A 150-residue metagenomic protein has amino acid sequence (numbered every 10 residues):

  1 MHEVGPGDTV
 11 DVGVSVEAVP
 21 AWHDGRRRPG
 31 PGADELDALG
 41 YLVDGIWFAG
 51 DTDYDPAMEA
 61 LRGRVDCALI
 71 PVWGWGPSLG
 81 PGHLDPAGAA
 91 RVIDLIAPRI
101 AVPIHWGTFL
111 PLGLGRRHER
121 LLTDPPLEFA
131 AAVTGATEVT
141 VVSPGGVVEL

Functional and structural regions predicted by a protein language model:
M1-D8, G76-S78, P86-L150: Binuclear metal-ion centers of metallo-dependent hydrolases, dominated by the metallo-beta-lactamase
E3-G63, P81, A131, S143-L150: Core dinuclear metal-dependent hydrolase active-site scaffold
V10-D11, Y41, I70-V72, T108-L112: A generic short-segment signal for beta-strand/edge and adjacent turn/coil regions
V16, D51, A68, A101 (+1 more regions): Divalent metal-coordination and catalytic microenvironments
A21, W73, W106: Flexible loop residues that form catalytic and substrate-binding hotspots at small-molecule/glycan-binding clefts
R28, A33, R64-V65, D85 (+2 more regions): General N-terminal targeting signals
V43-G50, D66-C67, V72-W73, G80 (+3 more regions): Metallo-beta-lactamase
